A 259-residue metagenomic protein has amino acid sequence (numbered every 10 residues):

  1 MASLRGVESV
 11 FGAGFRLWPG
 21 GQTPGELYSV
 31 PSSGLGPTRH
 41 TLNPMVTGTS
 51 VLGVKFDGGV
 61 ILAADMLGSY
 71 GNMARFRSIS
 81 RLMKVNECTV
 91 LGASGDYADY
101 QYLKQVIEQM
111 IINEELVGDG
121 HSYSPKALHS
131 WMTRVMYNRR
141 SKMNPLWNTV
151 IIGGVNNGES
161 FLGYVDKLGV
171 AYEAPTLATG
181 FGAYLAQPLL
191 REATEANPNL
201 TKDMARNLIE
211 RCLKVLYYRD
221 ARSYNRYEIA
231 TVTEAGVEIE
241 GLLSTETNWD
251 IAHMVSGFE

Functional and structural regions predicted by a protein language model:
M1-E259: Long, low-complexity N-terminal extensions
